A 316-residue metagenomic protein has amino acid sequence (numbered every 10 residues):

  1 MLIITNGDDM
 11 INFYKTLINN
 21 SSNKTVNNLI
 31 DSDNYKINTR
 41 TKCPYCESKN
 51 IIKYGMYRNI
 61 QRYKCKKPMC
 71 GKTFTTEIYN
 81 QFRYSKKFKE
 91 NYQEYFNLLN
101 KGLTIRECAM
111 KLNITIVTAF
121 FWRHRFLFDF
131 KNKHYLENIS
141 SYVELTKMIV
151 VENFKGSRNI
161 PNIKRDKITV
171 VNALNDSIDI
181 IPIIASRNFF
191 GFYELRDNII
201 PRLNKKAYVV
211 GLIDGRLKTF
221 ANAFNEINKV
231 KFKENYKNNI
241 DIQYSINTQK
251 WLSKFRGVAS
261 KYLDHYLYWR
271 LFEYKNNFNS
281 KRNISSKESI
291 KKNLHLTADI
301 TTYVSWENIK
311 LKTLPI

Functional and structural regions predicted by a protein language model:
M1-I316: Residue-level recognition of single "structural anchor" positions that define or cap local secondary structure
